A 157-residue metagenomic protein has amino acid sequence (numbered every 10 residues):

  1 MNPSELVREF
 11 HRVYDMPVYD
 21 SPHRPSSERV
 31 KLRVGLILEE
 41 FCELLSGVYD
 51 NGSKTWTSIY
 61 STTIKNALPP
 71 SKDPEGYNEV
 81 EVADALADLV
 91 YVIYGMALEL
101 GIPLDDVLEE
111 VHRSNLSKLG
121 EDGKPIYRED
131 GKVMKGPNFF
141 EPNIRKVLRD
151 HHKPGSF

Functional and structural regions predicted by a protein language model:
M1-L86, V90-F157: Flexible "arm" and connector segments at domain edges
